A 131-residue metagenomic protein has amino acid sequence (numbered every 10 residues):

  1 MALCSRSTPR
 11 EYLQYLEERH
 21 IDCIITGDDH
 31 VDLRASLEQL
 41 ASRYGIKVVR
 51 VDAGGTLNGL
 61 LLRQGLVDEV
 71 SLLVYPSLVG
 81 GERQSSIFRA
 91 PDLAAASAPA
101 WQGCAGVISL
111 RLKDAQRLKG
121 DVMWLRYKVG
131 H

Functional and structural regions predicted by a protein language model:
M1-H131: Enzymes that bind and transform nitrogen-containing heteroaromatic metabolites
